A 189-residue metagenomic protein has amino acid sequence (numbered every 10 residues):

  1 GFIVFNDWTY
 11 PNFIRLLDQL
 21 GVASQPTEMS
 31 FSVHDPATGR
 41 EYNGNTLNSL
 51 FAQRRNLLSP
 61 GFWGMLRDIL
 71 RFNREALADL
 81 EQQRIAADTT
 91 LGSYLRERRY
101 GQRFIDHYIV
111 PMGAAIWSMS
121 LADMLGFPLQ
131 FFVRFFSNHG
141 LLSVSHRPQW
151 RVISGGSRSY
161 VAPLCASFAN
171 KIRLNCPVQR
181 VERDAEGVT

Functional and structural regions predicted by a protein language model:
G1-V4: Conserved N-terminal glycine-rich FAD pyrophosphate-binding loop of Rossmann-like flavoproteins
N6-R134: Mobile amphipathic helical/loop "lid" adjacent to a hydrophobic cofactor/ligand pocket
L20, G187-V188: Short, glycine/charged-enriched secondary-structure capping and boundary segments
R134-G187: Helical element adjacent to the flavin cofactor pocket in flavoenzyme catalytic cores
